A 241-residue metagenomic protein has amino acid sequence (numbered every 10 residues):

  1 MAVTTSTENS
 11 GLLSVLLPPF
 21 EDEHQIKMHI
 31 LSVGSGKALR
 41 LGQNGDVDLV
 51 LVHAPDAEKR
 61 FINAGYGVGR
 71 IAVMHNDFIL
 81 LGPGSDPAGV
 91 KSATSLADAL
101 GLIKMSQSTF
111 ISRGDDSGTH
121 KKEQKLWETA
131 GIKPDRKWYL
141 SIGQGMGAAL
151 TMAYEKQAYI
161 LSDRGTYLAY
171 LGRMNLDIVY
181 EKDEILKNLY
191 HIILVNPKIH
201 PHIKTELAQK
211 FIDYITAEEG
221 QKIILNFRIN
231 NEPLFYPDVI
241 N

Functional and structural regions predicted by a protein language model:
A2-M28, G36, R40-D46, A54-P55 (+2 more regions): Exported/periplasmic ABC-transporter solute-binding proteins
L49-H75: Acidic, polar ligand-binding/catalytic clefts
H75-D77, Q107: Residue-level signal for tight coil/turn positions that link beta-strands
L80: Serine endopeptidase catalytic core focused on the charge-relay Asp
